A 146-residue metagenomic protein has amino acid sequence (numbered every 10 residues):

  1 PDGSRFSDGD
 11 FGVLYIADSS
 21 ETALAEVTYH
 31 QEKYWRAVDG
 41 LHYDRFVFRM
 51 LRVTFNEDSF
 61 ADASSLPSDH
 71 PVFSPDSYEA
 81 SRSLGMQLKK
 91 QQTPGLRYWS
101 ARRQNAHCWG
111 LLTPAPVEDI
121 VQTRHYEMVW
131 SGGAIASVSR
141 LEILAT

Functional and structural regions predicted by a protein language model:
P1-D8, Y29-T146: Active-site and NAD+-binding cores of ADP-ribose-processing enzymes
G12-A17: A short, exposed loop/beta-hairpin motif centered on an aromatic-Gly-Thr core
D18-S19, Q92: Generic detector of short, well-ordered, non-transmembrane alpha-helical segments enriched in hydrophobic residues
S19-S20, A101: An acidic- and aromatic-residue-enriched active-site/binding cleft used to recognize and process polar
